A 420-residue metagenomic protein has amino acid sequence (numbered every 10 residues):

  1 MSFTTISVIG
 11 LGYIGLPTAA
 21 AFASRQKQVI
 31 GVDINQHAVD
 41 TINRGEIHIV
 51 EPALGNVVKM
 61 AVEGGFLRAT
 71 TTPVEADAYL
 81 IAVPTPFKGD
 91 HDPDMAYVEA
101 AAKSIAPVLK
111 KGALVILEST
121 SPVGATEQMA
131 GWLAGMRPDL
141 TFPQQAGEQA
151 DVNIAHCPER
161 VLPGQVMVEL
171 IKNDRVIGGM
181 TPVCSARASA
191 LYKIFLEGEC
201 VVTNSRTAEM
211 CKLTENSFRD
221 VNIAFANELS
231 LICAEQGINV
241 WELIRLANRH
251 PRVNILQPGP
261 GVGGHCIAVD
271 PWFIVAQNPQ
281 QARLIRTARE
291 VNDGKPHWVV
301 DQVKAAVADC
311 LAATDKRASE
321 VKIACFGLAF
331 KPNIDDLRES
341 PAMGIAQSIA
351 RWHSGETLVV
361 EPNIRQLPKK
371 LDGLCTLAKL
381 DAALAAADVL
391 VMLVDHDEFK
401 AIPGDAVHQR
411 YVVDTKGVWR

Functional and structural regions predicted by a protein language model:
M1-R420: Structural/interface elements that position substrates and couple domains in central-metabolism enzymes
